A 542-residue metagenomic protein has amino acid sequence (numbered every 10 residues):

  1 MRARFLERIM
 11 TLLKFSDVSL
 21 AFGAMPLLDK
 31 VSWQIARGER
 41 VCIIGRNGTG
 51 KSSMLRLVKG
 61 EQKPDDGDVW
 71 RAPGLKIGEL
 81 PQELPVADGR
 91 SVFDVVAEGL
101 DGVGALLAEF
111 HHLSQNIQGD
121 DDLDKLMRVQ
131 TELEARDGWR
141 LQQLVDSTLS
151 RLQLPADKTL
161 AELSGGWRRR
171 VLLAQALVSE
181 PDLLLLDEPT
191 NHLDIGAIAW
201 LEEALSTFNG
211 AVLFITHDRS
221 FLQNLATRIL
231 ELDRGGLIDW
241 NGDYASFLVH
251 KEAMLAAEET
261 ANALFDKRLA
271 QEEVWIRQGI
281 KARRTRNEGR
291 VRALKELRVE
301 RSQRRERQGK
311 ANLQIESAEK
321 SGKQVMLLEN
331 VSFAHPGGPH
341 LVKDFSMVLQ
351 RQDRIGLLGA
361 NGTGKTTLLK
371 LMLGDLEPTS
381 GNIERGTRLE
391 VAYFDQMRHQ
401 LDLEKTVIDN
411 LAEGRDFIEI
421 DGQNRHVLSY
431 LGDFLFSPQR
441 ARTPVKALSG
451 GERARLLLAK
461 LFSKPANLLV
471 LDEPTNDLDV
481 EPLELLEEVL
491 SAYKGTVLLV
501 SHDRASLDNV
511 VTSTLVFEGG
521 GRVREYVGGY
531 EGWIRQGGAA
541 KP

Functional and structural regions predicted by a protein language model:
R2-N262, S317-P542: ABC ATP-binding cassette signature C-motif
E109, N116, E132, W275 (+3 more regions): Amphipathic, soluble alpha-helical interaction motifs
S147-Q153, V274-I276, A293-L297: Short amphipathic coiled-coil heptad-repeat segments
E258-L269, I276, R283-R292, R535-P542: ABC ATPase nucleotide-binding domains
Q278-K281, A293-E296, E329-S332, T475: A broadly tuned "polar low-complexity/structure-edge" signature
R284-R286, E296-R307, P542: Proline-centered turn/helix-capping motifs that create local helix->coil transitions or kinks
Q303-K320: Short, flexible cytosolic linker that couples an ABC transmembrane/permease module to its adjacent nucleotide-binding
